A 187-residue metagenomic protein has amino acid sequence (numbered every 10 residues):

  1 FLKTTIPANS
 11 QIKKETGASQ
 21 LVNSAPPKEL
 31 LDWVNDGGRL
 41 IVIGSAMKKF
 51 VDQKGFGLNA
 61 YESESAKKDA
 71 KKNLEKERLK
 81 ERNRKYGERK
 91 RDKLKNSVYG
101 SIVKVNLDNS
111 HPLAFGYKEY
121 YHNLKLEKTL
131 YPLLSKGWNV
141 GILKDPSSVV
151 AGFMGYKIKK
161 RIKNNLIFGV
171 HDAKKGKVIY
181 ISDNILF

Functional and structural regions predicted by a protein language model:
L2-F50, K175, I181: Short alpha-beta junction capping motif
L2-I12, L21-A25, K68-L79, R89-V98: Short, basic, helix/turn surface patches
Q11-I12, L40, G44, F50 (+7 more regions): Generic marker of "main functional regions" within proteins
E29-E77, R84-Y86, K93: Cysteine-nucleophile active-site neighborhood
E81-F187: Catalytic beta-strand/loop cores that center a nucleophilic Ser/Cys/Thr and support acyl-enzyme chemistry
